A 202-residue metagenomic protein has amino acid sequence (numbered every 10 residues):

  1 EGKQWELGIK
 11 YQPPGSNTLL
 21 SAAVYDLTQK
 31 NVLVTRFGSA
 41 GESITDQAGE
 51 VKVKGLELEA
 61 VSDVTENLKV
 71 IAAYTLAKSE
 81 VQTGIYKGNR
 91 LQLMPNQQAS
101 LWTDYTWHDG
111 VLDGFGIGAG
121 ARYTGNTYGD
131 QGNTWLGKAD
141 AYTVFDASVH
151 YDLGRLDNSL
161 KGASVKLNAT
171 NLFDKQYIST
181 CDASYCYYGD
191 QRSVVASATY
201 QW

Functional and structural regions predicted by a protein language model:
E1, Y11-G15, T28, K52 (+7 more regions): Outer-membrane beta-barrel strand-turn architecture
W5, Q92-W202: Conserved C-terminal beta-signal and adjacent last beta-strands/turns of outer-membrane beta-barrel proteins
G8: Small/polar-residue-rich segments within soluble enzyme cores
S21, D26, D46-Q131, Q201: Gram-negative outer-membrane beta-barrel transporters
L27-T28, V32, S43-D46, Y86 (+4 more regions): Residue-level signal for pocket-adjacent positions within structured domains
V32-A40, A77, V81-G88, T127-W135 (+1 more regions): Outer-membrane beta-barrel translocator domains and adjoining extracellular loop/strand segments of Gram-negative
V34-A48, R192: Surface-exposed loop/turn segments flanking beta-strands in extracellular/periplasmic regions
